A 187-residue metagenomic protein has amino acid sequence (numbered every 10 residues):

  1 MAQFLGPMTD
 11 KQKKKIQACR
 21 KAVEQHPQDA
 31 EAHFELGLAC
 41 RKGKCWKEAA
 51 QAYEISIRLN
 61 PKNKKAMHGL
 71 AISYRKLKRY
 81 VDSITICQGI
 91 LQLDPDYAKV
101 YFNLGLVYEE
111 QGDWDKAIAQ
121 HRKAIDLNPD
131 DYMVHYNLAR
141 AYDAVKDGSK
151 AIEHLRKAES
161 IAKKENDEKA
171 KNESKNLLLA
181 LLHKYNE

Functional and structural regions predicted by a protein language model:
A30-E31, K64-K65, A98-K99, Y132-M133 (+1 more regions): Helix-start (N-cap) detector for alpha-helical repeat units in TPR-like alpha-solenoids, especially tetratricopeptide
K42, K76-L77, E110, A144 (+1 more regions): Register position in tetratricopeptide repeats
Y132, Y136, R140-D167, N172 (+1 more regions): TPR/TPR-like (Sel1-like) alpha-helical repeat modules
